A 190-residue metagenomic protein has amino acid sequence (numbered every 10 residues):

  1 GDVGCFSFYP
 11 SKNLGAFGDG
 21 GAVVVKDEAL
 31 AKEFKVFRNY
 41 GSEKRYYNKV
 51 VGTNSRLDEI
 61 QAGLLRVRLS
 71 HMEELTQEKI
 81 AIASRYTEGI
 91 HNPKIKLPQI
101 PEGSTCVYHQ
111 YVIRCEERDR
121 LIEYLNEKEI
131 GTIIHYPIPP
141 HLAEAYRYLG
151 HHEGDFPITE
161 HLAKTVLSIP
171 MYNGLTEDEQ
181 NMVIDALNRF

Functional and structural regions predicted by a protein language model:
G1-G15, R45-K49: Conserved active-site segment immediately N-terminal to the catalytic lysine that forms the internal aldimine
F6-S7, G21-K26, R66: Short beta-strand-to-turn element immediately C-terminal to the catalytic PLP-Schiff-base lysine in fold type I
K12, G21, R38-G41: Short, well-ordered alpha-helical segments in soluble proteins
G18: Zn2+-dependent peptidoglycan hydrolase active-site motif and core
K26-F190: PLP-dependent aminotransferase class I/II
